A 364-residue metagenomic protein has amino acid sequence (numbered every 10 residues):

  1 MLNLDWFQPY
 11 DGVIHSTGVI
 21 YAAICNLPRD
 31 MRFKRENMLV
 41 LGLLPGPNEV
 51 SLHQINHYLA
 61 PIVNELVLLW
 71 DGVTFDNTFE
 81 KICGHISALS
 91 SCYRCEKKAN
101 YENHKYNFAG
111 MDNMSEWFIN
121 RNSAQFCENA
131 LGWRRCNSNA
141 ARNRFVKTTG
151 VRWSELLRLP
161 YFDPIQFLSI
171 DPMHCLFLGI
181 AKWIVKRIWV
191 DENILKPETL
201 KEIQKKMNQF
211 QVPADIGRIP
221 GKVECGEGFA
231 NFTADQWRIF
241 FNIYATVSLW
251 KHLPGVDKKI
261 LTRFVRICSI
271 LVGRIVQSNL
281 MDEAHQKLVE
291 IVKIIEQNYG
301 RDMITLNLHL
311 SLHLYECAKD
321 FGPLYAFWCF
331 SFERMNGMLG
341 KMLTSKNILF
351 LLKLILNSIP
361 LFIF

Functional and structural regions predicted by a protein language model:
M1-M31, H57, P61-N64, N231-I239 (+3 more regions): Core catalytic machinery and nucleic-acid-binding channels of phosphodiester-processing enzymes
M1-N48, R94-K97, V247-L249, S269: Acidic, metal-ligating active-site segments
D5, I62, C83, C92-C95 (+2 more regions): Short, conserved catalytic/metal-binding motifs centered on acidic residues
Q8-G12, R29-R32, N48-L52, N77-T78 (+4 more regions): Eukaryotic short linear interaction motifs
V13-G18, K34-E36, H53-N56, E80-I82 (+2 more regions): Short coil/turn segments at secondary-structure boundaries
C25-V73, N103, V272: Compact, glycine/acidic-enriched structural inserts
E49, V67-A234, L253, K341 (+1 more regions): Domain-level detector for long, ordered catalytic/regulatory cores in large eukaryotic signaling and trafficking
C95-K98, K186-F364: Terminal interaction-prone segments of large eukaryotic proteins
